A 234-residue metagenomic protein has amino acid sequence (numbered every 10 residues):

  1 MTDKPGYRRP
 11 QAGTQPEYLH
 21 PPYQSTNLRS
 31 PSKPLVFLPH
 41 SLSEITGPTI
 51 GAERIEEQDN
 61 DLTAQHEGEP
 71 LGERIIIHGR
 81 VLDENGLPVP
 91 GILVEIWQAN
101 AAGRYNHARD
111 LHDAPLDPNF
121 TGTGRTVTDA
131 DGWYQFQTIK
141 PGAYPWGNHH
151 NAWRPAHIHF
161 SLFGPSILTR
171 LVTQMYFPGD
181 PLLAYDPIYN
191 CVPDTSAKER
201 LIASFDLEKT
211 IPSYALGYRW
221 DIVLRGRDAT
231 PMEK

Functional and structural regions predicted by a protein language model:
M1-K234: Beta-strand-dominated extracellular/periplasmic modules and repeats in secreted or surface-exposed proteins
